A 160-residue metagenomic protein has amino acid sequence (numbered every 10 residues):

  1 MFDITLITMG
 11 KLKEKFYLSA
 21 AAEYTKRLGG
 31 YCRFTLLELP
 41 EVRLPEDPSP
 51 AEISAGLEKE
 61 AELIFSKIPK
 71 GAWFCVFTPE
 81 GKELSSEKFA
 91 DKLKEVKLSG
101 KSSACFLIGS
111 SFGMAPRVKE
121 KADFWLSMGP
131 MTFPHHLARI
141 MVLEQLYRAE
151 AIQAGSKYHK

Functional and structural regions predicted by a protein language model:
M1-L28: N-terminal beta1-alpha1 ligand-phosphate binding loop
D3, S102-L107: Loop/turn-to-beta-strand initiation segments
I7, T35-L37: General small-molecule cofactor/ligand-binding pocket signal
L12, P79-K82, S110-G113: Short glycine-rich anion-binding loops that position phosphate/pyrophosphate groups of nucleotides and phosphorylated
G29-T35: A generic structural motif
C32, G71-A72, A122: Short, well-ordered alpha-helix to beta-strand connector turns
P40-S102: S-adenosyl-L-methionine/SAH cofactor-binding core of RNA-modifying enzymes
F112, P116-K160: Structured adenosyl-cofactor binding patch, chiefly the S-adenosyl-L-methionine
